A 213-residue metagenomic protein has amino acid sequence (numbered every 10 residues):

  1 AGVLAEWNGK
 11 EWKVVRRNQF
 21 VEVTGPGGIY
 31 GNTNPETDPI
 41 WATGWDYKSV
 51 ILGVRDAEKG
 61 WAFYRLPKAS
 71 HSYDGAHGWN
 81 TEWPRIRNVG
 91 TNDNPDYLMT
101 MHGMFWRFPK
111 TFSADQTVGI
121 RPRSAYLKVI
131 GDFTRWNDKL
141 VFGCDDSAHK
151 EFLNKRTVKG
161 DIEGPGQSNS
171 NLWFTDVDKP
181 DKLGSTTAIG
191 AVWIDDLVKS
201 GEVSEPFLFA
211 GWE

Functional and structural regions predicted by a protein language model:
A1, P35-A42, D93-L98, D138-G143 (+1 more regions): Entry beta-strands of beta-propeller and related beta-repeat scaffolds
A1-T33, A42-D56, G60-A69: Long, leucine/valine-rich, helix-dominated scaffolding and oligomerization segments
G2-N8, D46-F63, M101-T111, A148-L183: Structural motif
R16-P39, R65-N94, R123-N137: Repeated scaffold domains used in trafficking and secretory/extracellular systems, primarily beta-propellers
W83-I86, E202-F207: Short secondary-structure capping micro-motifs at structural edges
Y97-D146: Ankyrin-repeat and related helical/solenoid repeat scaffolds used for protein-protein interactions
K128, D132-V198, S204-P206: Blade-level signature of beta-propeller repeat domains, shared across WD40, Kelch, NHL, RCC1 and BNR/Asp-box propellers
G211-W212: Extended extracellular/luminal ectodomain segments enriched in beta-structured repeat modules
